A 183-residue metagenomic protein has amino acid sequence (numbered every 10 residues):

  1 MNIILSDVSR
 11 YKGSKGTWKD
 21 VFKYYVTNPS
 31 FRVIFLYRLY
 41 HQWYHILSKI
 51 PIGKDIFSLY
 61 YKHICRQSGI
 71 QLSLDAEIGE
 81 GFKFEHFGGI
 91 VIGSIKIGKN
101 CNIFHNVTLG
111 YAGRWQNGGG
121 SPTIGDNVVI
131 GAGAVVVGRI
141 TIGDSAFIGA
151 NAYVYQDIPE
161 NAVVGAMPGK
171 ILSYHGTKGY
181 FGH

Functional and structural regions predicted by a protein language model:
M1-S68, K178-H183: Terminal amphipathic alpha-helical/low-complexity segments used for targeting or macromolecular assembly
S68, L74, G79-E80, E85-H86 (+11 more regions): Left-handed beta-helix
M167-H183: Short, basic/aromatic-enriched C-terminal tail that caps enzymatic domains
